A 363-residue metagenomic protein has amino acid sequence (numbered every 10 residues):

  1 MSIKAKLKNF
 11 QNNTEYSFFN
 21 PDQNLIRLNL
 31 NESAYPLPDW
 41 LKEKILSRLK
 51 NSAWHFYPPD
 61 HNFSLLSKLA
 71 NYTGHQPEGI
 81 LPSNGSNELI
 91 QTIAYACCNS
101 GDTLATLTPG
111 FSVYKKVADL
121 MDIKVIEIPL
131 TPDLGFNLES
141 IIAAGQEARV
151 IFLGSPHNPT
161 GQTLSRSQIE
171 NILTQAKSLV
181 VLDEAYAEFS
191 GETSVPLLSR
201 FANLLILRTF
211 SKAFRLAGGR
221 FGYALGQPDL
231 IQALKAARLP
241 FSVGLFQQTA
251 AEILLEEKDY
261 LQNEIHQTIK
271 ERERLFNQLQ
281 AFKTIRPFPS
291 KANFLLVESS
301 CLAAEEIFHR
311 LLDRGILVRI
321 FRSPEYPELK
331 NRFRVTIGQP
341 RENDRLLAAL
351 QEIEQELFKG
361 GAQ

Functional and structural regions predicted by a protein language model:
M1-F56, E147: N-terminal "arm"/small-domain region of PLP-dependent enzymes with the aminotransferase-like
A70-T92, L107: Short loop-beta-helix segment that forms the pyridoxal 5′-phosphate
Q76-I80, G101-T103, E184, A202-N203: Short acidic capping loops at alpha-helix termini that bridge into adjacent secondary structure
A96-L153: PLP-dependent aminotransferase-like
T131-E188, L357: Active-site phosphate-binding strand-loop segment of PLP-dependent enzymes
S167, D313-R314, Y326-Q363: PLP-dependent enzyme catalytic core of the Aspartate aminotransferase-like
N203-A281, I285-F288: PLP-dependent aminotransferase class I/II
I269, F282-G315, I337: Conserved PLP-binding catalytic core of the aspartate aminotransferase-like
